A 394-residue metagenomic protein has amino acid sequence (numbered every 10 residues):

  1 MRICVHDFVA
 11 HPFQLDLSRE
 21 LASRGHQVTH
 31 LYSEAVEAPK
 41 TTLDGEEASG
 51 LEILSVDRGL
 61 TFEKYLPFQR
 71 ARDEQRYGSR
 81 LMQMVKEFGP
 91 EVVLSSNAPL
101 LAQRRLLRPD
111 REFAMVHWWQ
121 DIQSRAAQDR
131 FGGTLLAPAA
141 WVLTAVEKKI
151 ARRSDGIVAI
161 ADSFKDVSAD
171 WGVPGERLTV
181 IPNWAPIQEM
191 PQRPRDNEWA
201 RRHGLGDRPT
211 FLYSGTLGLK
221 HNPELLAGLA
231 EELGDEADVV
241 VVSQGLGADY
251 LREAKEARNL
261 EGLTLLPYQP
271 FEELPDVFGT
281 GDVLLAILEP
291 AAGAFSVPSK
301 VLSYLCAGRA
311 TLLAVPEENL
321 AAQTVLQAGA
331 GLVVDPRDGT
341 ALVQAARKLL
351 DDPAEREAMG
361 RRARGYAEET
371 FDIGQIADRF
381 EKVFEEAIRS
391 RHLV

Functional and structural regions predicted by a protein language model:
M1-D44, G228-L233, V394: N-terminal subdomain of nucleotide-sugar transferases
P12, H221, Y268-G279, L284-L305 (+1 more regions): Nucleotide-sugar-dependent
P12-L15, E74-M82, P90-A126: An aromatic- and histidine-rich active-site surface loop
T61-L66, V116-A145, P186-Q188: Acceptor-binding helix/loop patch of EC 2.4 sugar-transfer enzymes, predominantly nucleotide-sugar-dependent
M82, L101, Q123, A137-A159: Membrane-proximal helix-turn-helix segments that form the acceptor-binding/catalytic region of lipid-linked
S163, I181-W184: Carbohydrate-associated surface elements
A237-S243, A248-P275: Nucleotide-activated donor-binding/catalytic signature segment of Leloir-type glycosyltransferases, i.e., the conserved
A341, K348, E355-E369: A short, well-ordered alpha-helix in the C-terminal region of glycosyltransferases
